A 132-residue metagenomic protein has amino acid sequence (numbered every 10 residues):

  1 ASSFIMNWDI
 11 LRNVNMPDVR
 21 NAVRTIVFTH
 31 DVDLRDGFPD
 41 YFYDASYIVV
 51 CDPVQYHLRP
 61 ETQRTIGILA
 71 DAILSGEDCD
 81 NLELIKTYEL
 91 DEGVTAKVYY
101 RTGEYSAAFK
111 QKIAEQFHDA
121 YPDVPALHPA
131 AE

Functional and structural regions predicted by a protein language model:
A1-F4, W8-E132: C-terminal luminal/periplasmic domains and tails of membrane-associated envelope-modifying transferases
